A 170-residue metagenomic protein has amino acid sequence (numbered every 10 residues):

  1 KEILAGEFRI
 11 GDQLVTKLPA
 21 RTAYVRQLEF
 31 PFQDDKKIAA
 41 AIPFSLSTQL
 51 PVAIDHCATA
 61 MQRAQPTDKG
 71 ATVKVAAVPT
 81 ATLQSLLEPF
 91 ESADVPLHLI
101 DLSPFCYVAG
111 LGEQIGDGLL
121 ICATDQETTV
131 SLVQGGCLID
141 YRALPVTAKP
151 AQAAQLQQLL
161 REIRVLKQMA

Functional and structural regions predicted by a protein language model:
K1-A170: Hydrophobic/aromatic-enriched cytosolic interaction surfaces used to assemble or bind macromolecules
